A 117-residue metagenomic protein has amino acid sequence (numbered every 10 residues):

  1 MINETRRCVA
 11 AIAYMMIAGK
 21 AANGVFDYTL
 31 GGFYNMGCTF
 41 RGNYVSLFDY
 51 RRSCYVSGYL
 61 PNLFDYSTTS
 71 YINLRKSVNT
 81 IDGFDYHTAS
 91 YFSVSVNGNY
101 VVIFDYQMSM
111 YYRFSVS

Functional and structural regions predicted by a protein language model:
N3-S117: Repetitive, compositionally biased segments used for assembly/scaffolding
